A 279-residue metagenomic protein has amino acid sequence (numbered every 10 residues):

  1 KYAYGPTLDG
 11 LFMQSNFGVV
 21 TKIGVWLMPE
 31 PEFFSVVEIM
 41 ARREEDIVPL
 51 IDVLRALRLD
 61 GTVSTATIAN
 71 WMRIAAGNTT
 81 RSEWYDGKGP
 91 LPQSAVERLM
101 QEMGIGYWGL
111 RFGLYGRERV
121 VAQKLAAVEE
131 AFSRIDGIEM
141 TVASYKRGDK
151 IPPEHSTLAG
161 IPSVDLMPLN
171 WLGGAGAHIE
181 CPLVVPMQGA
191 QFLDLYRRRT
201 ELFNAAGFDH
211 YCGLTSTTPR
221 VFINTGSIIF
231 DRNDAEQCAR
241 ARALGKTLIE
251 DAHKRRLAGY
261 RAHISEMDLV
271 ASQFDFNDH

Functional and structural regions predicted by a protein language model:
K1, L8-L11, A41-E45, E236-A239 (+1 more regions): Alpha-helix capping and helix-loop boundary segments enriched in small/acidic/polar residues
K1-E32: FAD-binding core of FAD-dependent oxidoreductases, characterized by glycine-rich FAD pyrophosphate-binding loops
V25-M28, S35, I39-R43, V48-I51 (+4 more regions): C-terminal substrate-recognition/cap domain of FAD-linked oxidoreductases
R261-H279: Activity-critical C-terminal alpha-helical subdomain
